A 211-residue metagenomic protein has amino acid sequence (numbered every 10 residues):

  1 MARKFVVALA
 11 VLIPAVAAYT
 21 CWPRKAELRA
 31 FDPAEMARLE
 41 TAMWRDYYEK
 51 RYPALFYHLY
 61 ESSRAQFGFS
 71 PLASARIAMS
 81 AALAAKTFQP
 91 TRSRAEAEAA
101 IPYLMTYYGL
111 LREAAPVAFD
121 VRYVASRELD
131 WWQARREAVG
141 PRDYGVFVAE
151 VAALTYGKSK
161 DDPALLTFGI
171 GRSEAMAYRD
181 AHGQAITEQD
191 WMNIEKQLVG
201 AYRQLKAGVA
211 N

Functional and structural regions predicted by a protein language model:
K4-W22: Hydrophobic membrane-insertion alpha-helices, especially the h-region of bacterial N-terminal signal peptides
D32-E40: Generic helix N-cap/helix-start motif at coil->alpha-helix transitions
W44-Y48, A85-R92: Hydrophobic/aromatic side-chain positions at a characteristic register within alpha-helices of tetratricopeptide repeats
Y52-P53, R94: TPR-repeat structural position
Y57-T87: Short, charge-rich amphipathic alpha-helical segments embedded in non-transmembrane helical bundles/solenoids
L59-Y60, E98-L104, Y108: Inward-facing hydrophobic residues that define packing positions of alpha-helical scaffold repeats
L104-A181: Extended amphipathic alpha-helical interaction segments
I186-N211: A cross-kingdom marker for long, charged
